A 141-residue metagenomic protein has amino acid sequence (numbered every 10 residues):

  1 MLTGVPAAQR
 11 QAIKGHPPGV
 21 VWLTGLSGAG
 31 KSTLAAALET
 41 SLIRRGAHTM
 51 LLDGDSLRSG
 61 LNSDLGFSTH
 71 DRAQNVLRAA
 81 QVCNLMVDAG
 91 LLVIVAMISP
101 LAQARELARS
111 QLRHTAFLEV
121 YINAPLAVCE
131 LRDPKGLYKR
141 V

Functional and structural regions predicted by a protein language model:
M1-V21, R45-H48: Extreme N-terminal, non-catalytic leader segments that precede Walker-type/kinase nucleotide-binding cores
A7-R10, A80-Q81, R105-L107: A generic local structural motif
V21, L52, L118-V120: Hydrophobic/aromatic beta-strand patches that form the interior of the parallel beta-sheet core in alpha/beta enzyme
G28: Walker A (P-loop) phosphate-binding loop of P-loop NTPases
K31: Conserved lysine of the Walker
A36-N84, D88: Conserved substrate/cofactor phosphate-moiety recognition/catalytic segment in nucleotide-dependent phosphotransferases
G60-F67, C83-V141: ATP-dependent NMP and nucleoside kinases share a basic, alpha-helical "lid"
